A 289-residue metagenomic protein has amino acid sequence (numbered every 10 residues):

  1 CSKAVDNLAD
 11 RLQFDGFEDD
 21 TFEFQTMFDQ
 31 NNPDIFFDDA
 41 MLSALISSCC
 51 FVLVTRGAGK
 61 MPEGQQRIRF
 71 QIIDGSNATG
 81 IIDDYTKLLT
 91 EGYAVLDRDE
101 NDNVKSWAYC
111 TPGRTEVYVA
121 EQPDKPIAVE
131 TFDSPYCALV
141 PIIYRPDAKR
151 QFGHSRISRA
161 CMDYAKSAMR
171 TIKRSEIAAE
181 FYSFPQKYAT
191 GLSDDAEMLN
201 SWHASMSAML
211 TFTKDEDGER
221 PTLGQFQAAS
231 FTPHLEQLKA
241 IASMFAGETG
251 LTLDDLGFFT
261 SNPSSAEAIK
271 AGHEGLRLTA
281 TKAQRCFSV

Functional and structural regions predicted by a protein language model:
C1-Y144: Structured, mid-chain assembly/scaffold modules that mediate subunit interfaces within large macromolecular complexes
D20, D29-F36, A160, Y164 (+3 more regions): Short amphipathic alpha-helical segments
M41, L45, L53-V54, P185 (+3 more regions): General N-terminal targeting signals
D83-L88, A120-P123, S183, Q237-A240 (+2 more regions): Surface-exposed beta-strand edges and their flanking turn/coil or helix-capping segments
A94, P221, S288-V289: Hydrophobic transmembrane alpha-helix bundles
A128-G275: Extended, charged amphipathic alpha-helical segments
G272-V289: Glycine-rich and small/hydrophobic secondary-structure elements
